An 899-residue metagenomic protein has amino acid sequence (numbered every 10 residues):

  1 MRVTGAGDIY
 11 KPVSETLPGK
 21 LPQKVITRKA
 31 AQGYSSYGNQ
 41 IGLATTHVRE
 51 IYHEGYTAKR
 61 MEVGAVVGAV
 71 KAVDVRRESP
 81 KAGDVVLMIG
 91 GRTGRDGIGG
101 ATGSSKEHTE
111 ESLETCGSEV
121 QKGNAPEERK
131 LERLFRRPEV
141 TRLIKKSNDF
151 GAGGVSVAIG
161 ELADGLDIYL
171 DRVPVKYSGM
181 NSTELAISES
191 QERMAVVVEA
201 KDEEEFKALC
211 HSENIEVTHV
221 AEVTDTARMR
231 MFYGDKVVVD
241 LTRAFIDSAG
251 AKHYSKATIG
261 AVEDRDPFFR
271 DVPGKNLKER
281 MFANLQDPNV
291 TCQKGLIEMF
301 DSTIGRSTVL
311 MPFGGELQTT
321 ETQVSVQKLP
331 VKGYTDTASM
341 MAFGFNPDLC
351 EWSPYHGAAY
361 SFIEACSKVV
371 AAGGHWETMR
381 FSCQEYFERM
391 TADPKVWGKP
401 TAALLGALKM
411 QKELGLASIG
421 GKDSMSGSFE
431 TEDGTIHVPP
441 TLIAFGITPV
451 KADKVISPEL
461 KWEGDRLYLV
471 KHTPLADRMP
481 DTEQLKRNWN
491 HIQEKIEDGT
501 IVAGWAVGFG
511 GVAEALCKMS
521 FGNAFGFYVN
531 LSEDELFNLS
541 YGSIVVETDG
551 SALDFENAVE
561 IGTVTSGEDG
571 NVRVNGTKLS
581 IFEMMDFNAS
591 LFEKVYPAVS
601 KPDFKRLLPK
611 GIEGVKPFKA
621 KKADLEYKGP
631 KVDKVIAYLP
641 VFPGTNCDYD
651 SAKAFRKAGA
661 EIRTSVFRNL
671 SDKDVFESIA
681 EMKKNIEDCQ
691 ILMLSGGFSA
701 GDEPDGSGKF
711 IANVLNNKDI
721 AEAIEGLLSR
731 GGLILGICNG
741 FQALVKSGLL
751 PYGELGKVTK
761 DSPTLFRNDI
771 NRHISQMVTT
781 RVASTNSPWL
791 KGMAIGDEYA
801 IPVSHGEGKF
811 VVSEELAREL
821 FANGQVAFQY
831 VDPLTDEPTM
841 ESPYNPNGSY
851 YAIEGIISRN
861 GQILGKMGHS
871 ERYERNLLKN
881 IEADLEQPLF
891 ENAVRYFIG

Functional and structural regions predicted by a protein language model:
M1, I26-Q40, P354-F381, A402-E413 (+2 more regions): Small-aliphatic-rich amphipathic alpha-helix that forms the alpha element of a beta-alpha
M1, V85-G99, I144-L162, Q318 (+9 more regions): Conserved phosphate/anionic-ligand binding catalytic regions in large, soluble enzymes, centered on
M1-V3, T46-I51, V85, I168-D171 (+5 more regions): Beta-strand segments within the central parallel beta-sheet cores of soluble alpha/beta enzyme folds
R2, G7-S14, E50-I51, Y56-E62 (+22 more regions): Short acidic, glycine/serine/threonine-rich loops at helix termini
V3-Q191, A195-E204, S426-I456: Hydrophobic, small-residue-rich alpha-helical packing segments that form membrane-like cores
R28, S79, V85-V86, T93-E132 (+8 more regions): Intein/HINT protein-splicing elements and their conserved insertion hotspots or analogous self-processing inserts
T577-I737, F741-Y752, F766-I774, Y850 (+1 more regions): N-terminal beta1-alpha1 cap of cysteine-dependent amidohydrolase-like domains
E677, E681-K684, A723-G726, K760-G899: Amide-donor transfer/coupling interface in amidating biosynthetic enzymes
